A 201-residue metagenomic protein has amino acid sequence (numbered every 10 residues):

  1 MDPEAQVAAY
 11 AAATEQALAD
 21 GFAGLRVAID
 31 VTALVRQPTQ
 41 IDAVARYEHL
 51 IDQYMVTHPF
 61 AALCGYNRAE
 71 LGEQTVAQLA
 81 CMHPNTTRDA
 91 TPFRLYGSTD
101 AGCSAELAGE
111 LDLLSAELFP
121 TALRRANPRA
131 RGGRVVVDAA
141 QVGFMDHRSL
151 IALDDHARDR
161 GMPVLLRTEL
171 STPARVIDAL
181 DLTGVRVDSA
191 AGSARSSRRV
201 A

Functional and structural regions predicted by a protein language model:
M1-C81, N85: Hydrophobic, helix-rich cores of sensory/ligand-binding and other regulatory modules that couple small-molecule
M55-T57, G65-G143, R148-A201: STAS-like cytosolic regulatory interaction modules
